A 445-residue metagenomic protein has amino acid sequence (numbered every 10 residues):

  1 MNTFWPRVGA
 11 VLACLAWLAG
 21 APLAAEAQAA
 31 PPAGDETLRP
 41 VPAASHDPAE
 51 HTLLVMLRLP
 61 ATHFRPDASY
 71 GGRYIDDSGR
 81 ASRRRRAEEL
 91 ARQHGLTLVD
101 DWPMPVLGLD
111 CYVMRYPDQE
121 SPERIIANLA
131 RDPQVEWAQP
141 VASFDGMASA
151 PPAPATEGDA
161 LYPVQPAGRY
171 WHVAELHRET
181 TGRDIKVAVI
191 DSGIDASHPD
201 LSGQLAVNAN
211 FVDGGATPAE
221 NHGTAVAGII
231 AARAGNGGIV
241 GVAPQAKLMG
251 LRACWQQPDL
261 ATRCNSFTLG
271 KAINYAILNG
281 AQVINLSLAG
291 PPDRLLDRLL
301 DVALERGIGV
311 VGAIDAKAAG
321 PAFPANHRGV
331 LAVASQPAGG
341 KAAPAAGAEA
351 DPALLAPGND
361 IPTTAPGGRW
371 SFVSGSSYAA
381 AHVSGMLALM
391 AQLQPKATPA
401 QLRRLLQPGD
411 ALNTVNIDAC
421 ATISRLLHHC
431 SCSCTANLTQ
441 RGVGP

Functional and structural regions predicted by a protein language model:
G9-A21: Bacterial N-terminal signal peptides
A25-A153: Primarily auto-inhibitory N-terminal propeptides
L54-V55, V113, W137, K186-V189 (+7 more regions): Structural recognition of the beta-strand scaffold that forms the well-ordered cores of secreted hydrolase catalytic
A130-K186, P199-D200, T268, I417-P445: Protease zymogen maturation seam
T156-M249, C254-P258, C264, T268-Q282 (+2 more regions): Active-site core segment of subtilase-fold serine proteases
V226, L269, L278-P366, F372 (+2 more regions): Catalytic-core segments of hydrolase enzymes
I229-I230, L251-A253, Q282, G358-T422: Hydrolase catalytic cores
I277-L288, R294, L299, R306 (+2 more regions): C-terminal subdomain of the subtilisin-like protease fold in secreted/lumenal serine endopeptidases
